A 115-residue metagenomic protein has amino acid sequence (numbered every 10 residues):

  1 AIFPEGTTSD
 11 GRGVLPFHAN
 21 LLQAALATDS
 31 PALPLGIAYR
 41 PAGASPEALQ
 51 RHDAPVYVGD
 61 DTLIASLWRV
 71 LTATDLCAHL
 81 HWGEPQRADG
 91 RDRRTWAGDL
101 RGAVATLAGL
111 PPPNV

Functional and structural regions predicted by a protein language model:
T8-S9: Short active-site segment of divalent metal-dependent hydrolases/proteases that encodes the spacing between
R12-R91: A cross-family acyltransferase "interaction/gating" segment
D75, H79, A108, P112-V115: Residue-level signal for secondary-structure boundary elements
D89-P113: C-terminal/domain-terminus segments
